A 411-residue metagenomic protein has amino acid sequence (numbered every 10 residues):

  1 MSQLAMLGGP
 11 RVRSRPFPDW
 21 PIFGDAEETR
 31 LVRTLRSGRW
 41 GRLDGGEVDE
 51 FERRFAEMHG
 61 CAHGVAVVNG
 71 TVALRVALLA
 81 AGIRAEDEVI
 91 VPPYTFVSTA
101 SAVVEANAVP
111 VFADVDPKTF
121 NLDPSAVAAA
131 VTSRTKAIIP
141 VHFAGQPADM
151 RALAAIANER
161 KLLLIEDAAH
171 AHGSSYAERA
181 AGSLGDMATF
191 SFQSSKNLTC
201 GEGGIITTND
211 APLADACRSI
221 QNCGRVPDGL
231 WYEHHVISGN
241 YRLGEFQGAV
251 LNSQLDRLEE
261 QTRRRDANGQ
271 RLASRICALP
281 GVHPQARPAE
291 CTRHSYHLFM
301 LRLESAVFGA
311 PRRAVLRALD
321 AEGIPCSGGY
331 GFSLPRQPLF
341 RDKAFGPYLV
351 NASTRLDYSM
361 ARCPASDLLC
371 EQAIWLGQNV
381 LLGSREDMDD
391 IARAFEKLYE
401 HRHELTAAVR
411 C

Functional and structural regions predicted by a protein language model:
M1-G41, L376-G377: N-terminal "arm"/small-domain region of PLP-dependent enzymes with the aminotransferase-like
G41-E88, A102-V104, V111-D114, R179: Phosphate-binding glycine-rich loop
E50-R53, A62, S125, A137-V141 (+4 more regions): PLP-dependent aminotransferase class I/II
V65, I90, V111, L164-I165 (+3 more regions): Structural detector of well-ordered beta-strand residues that form the stable sheet scaffold of enzyme domains
L79-A168, S175: PLP-dependent aminotransferase-like
E166-C200, G229-H235: Conserved active-site segment immediately N-terminal to the catalytic lysine that forms the internal aldimine
S183-R225, E245-G248: Active-site PLP attachment segment
